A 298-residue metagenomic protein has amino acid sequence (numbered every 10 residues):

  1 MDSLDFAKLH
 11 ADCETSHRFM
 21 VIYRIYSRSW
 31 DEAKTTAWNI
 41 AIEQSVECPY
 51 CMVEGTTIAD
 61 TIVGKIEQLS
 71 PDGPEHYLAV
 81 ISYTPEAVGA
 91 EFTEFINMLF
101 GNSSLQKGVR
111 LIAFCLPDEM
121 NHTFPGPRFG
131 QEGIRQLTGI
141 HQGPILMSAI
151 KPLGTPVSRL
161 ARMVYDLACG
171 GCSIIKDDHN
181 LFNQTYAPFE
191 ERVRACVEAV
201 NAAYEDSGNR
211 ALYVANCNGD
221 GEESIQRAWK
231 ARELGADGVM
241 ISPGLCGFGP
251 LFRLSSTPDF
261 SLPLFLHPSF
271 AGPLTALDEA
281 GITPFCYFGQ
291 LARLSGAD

Functional and structural regions predicted by a protein language model:
M1-A168: N-terminal capping/small domains of soluble enzymes
Y23-D31, P144-A161, A211-E223, F270-P284: Active-site mouth loops of central-metabolism enzymes
S29, I40-C48, S103, G171-K176 (+3 more regions): Structural signal for hydrophobic packing residues in well-ordered secondary-structure cores of soluble enzyme domains
H76-V80, I145-A149, S173-K176, R210-V214 (+3 more regions): Structural preference for beta-strand elements that scaffold enzyme active sites
P127-R135, L181-A203, G221-S224, G244-F260: Active-site-adjacent beta->alpha loops and helix N-cap segments on the catalytic face of soluble alpha/beta enzymes
S148, G154-L181, A187-P188, V200 (+1 more regions): Phosphate-binding glycine-rich loops and their immediate beta-loop-alpha structural context
R159-G170, R192-Y204, A228, P250-T257 (+1 more regions): Structured alpha-helical segments in the cores of large, soluble enzyme domains
Q226-A228, L234-D298: Catalytic alpha/beta core domains of metabolic enzymes, predominantly
